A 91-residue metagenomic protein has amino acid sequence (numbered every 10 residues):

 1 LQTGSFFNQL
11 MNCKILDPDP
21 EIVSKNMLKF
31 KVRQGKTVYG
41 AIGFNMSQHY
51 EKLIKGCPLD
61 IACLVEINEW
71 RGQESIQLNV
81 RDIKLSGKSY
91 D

Functional and structural regions predicted by a protein language model:
L1-D91: Acidic, two-metal ion nucleic-acid-processing modules in DNA metabolism proteins
